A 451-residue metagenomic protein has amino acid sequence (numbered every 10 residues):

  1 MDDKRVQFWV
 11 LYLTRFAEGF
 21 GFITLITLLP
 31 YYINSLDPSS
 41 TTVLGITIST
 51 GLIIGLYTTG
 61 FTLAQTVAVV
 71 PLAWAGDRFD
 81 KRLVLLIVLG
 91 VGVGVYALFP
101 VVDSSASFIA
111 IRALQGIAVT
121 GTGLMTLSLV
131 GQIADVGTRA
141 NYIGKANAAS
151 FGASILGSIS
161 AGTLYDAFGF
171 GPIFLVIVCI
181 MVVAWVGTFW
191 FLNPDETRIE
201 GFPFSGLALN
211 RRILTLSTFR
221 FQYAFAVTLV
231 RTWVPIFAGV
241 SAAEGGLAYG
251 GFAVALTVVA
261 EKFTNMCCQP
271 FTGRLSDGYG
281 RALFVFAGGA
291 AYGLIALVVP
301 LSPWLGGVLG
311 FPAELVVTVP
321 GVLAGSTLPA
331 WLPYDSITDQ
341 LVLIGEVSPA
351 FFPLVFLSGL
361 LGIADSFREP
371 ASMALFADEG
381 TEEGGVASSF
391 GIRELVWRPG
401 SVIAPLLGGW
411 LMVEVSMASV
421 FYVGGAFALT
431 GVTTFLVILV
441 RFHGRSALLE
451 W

Functional and structural regions predicted by a protein language model:
T27-G51, T232-F252: Short amphipathic helix-loop junctions that connect adjacent transmembrane helices in Major Facilitator Superfamily/SLC
G55-A73, L256-F271: Central cavity-lining transmembrane alpha-helices of secondary-active solute carriers, predominantly the Major
V67-D103, S276: Conserved MFS/SLC helix-loop-helix module at the cytosolic interface between two early adjacent transmembrane helices
D80, V101-S107, A118, G280 (+2 more regions): Helix-breaking motifs and short loop linkers at transmembrane-helix boundaries and internal kinks in secondary membrane
L83-L98, V178, L283-V298: Structural signature of the two symmetry-related core transmembrane helices
I111-G152: Cytoplasmic helix-loop-helix junction between adjacent transmembrane helices in 12-TM secondary transporters
A146-W190: Helix-loop-helix hairpin linking two adjacent transmembrane segments in secondary transporters
C179-T197, G431-L439: C-terminal membrane-cytosol helix-exit motif in multi-pass small-molecule transporters
